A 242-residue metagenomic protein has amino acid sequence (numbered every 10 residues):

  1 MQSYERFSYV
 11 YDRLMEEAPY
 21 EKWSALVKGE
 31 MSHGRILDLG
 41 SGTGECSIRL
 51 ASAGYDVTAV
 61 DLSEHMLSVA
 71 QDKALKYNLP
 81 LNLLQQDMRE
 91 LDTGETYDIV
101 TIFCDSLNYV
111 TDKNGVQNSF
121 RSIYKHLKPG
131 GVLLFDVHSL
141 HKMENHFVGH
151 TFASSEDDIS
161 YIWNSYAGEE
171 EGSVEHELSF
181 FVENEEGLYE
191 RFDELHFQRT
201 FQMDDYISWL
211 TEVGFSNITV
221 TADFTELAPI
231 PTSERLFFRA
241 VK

Functional and structural regions predicted by a protein language model:
M1-G34, E45, R49: Conserved class I S-adenosyl-L-methionine
G40-G44: Class I SAM-dependent methyltransferase "Motif I" SAM/SAH-binding loop
E45-E90: Class I SAM-dependent methyltransferase SAM/SAH-binding core
R89-I99: A short acidic, Gly/Pro-enriched loop at the edge of an enzyme's catalytic core that lines a small-molecule cofactor
D98-N114: A short SAM/SAH-binding and catalytic strip from SAM-dependent methyltransferases
Q117-P129: A short glycine-rich, Lys/Arg-flanked "PGG" loop and its adjoining helix->strand segment in the class I
L134-D205: SAM-dependent methyltransferase
M203-K242: C-terminal lobe and adjacent flexible extensions of AdoMet/dcAdoMet transferase-like proteins
